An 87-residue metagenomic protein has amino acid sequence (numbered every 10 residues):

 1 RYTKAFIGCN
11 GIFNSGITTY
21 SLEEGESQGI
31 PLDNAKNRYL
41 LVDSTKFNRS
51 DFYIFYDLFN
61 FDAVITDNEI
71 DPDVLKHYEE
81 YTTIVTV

Functional and structural regions predicted by a protein language model:
R1-V87: Conserved phosphate- and dinucleotide-binding cores of soluble alpha/beta proteins, encompassing both enzyme active
